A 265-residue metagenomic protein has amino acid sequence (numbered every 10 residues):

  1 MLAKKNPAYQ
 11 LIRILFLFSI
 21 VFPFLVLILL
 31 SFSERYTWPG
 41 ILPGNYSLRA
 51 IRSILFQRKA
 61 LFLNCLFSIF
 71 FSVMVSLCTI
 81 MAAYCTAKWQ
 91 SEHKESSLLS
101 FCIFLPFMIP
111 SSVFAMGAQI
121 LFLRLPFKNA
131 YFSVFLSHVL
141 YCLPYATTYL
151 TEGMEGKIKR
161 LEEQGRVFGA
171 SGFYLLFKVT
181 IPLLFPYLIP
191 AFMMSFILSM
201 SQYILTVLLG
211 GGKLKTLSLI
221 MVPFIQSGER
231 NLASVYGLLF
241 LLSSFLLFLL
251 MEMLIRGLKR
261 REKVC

Functional and structural regions predicted by a protein language model:
M1-L11, F16-F22, S33, T86 (+3 more regions): C-terminal transmembrane helix and the adjacent membrane-cytosol boundary/short C-terminal tail of inner/organellar
M1-P7, F71-I103, M116-I120, L176 (+1 more regions): Transmembrane-helix boundary motif in ABC transporter permease subunits
L2-K4, Y9-Q10, L66, K94-S100 (+1 more regions): Amphipathic cytosolic juxtamembrane alpha-helices at the membrane-cytosol interface of multi-pass membrane transporters
L2-N6, Y36, L48-A60, S199-L254: Interhelical loop and adjacent transmembrane-helix boundary motif in polytopic membrane transport permeases
I14, C65, I69, V73 (+9 more regions): Residue-level signature of the transmembrane alpha-helical core of multi-pass small-molecule transporters
S72-K88, S112, M116, L143 (+3 more regions): Hydrophobic positions within alpha-helical transmembrane segments of bacterial inner-membrane proteins
S112-C142, F173, L209-G212: Membrane-interfacial helix termini and adjacent extracytoplasmic/periplasmic loops of multi-pass transporters
Y131-R166, Y174-T180, P190-F192, Y203: Membrane-cytosol interface at the C-terminal ends of specific transmembrane alpha-helices in multi-pass membrane
